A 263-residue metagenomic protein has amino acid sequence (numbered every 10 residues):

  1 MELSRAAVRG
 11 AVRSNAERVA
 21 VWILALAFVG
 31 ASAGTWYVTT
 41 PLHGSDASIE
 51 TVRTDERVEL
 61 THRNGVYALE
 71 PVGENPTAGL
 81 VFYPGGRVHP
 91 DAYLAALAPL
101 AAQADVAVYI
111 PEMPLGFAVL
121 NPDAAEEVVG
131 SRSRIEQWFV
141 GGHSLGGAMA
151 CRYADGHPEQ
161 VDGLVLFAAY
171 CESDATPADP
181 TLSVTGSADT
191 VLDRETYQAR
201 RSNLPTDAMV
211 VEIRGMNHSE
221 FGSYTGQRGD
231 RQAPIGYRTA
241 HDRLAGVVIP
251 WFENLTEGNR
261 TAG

Functional and structural regions predicted by a protein language model:
M1-G65, G258-G263: Haloarchaeal acidic low-complexity proteome signature biased toward cell-envelope/secretome components but also
P76-G86: Short beta-strand element of the alpha/beta-hydrolase
Y83, G142-A150: Gly/Ala-rich beta-loop-alpha elbow adjacent to hydrolase catalytic centers
L97-A118: Conserved alpha/beta-hydrolase
S133-S144: Alpha/beta-hydrolase fold nucleophile elbow
G147-P158, L164: Short glycine-enriched nucleophile-adjacent loop and the immediately C-terminal alpha-helix near the catalytic center
T181-D189: Short beta-strand/loop motif that positions the catalytic acidic residue of the alpha/beta-hydrolase fold
L192-R201: Short alpha-helix in the alpha/beta-hydrolase fold that links the catalytic acid
